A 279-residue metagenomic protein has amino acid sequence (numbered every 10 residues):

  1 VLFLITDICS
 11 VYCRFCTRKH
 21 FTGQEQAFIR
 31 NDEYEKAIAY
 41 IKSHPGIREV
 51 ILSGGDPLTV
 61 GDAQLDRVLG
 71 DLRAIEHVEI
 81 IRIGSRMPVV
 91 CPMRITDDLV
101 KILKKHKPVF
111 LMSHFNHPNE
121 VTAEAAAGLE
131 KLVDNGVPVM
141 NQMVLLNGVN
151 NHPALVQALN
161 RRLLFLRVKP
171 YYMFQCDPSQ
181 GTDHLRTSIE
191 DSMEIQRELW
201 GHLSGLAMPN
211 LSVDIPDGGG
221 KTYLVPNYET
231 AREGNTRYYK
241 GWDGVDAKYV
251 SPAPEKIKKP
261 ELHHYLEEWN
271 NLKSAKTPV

Functional and structural regions predicted by a protein language model:
V1-T17: N-terminal pre-triad scaffold of radical SAM enzymes
L4, I51-S53: Short glycine-rich or small-residue beta-strand-to-loop segments that form or flank ligand, phosphate, metal/Fe-S
R18-F28: Iron-sulfur (Fe-S) cluster-binding segments and ferredoxin-like electron-carrier domains, especially [2Fe-2S]
F28-Y34: Non-heme iron-sulfur electron-transfer modules
E35-E49, L58-L203: Conserved AdoMet/S-adenosylmethionine-binding subsite of the radical SAM
P57-L58, P88, D217-T222: Short, internal active-site loops enriched in acidic
L164-V279: Auxiliary Fe-S-binding modules of radical SAM enzymes
